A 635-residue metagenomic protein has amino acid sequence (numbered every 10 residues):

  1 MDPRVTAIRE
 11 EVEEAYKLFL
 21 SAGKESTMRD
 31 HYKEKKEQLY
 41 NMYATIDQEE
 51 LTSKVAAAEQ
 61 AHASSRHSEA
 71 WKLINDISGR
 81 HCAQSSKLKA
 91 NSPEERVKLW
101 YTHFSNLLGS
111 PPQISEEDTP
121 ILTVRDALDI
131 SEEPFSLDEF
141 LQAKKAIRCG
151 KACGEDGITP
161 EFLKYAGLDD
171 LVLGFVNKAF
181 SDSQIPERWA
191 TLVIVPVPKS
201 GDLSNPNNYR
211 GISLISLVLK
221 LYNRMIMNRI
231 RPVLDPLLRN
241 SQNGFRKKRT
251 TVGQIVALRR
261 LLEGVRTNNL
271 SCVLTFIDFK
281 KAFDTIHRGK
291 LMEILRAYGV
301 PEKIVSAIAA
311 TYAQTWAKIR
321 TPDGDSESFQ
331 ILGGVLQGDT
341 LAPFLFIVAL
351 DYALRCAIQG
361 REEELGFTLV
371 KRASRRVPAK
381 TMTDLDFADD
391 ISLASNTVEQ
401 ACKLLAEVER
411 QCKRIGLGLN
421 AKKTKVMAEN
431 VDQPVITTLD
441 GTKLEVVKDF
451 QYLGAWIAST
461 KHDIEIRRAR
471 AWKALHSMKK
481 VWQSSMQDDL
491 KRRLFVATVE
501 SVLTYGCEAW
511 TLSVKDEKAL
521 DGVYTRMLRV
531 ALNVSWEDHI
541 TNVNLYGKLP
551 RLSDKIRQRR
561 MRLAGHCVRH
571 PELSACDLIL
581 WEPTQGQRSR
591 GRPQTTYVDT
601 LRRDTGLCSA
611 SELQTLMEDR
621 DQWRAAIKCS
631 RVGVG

Functional and structural regions predicted by a protein language model:
M1-A90: Arg/Lys-enriched, amphipathic patches
E11, A15-L18, Q38, M42 (+28 more regions): Generic, well-ordered alpha-helical scaffold segments in large soluble proteins
F19-D30, A152-P160, N208-Y209, R239-R246 (+2 more regions): Short, surface-exposed loop/turn segments at secondary-structure junctions
L20, K24-M28, D47-A58, A70 (+8 more regions): Structured alpha-helical bundle/scaffold domains in large eukaryotic membrane-trafficking regulators
R29, V55, G157-I158, A190-V193 (+3 more regions): Short amphipathic alpha-helical interface segments
S64-N208, S213, L217, L221 (+7 more regions): Surface-exposed loop/turn segments and immediately adjacent short secondary-structure elements within folded domains
S86-P93, N106, E117-D118, E302-V305 (+2 more regions): Short linear motifs embedded in intrinsically disordered, charge-biased segments
E132-G360: Conserved pre-catalytic core of RNA-dependent polymerases
